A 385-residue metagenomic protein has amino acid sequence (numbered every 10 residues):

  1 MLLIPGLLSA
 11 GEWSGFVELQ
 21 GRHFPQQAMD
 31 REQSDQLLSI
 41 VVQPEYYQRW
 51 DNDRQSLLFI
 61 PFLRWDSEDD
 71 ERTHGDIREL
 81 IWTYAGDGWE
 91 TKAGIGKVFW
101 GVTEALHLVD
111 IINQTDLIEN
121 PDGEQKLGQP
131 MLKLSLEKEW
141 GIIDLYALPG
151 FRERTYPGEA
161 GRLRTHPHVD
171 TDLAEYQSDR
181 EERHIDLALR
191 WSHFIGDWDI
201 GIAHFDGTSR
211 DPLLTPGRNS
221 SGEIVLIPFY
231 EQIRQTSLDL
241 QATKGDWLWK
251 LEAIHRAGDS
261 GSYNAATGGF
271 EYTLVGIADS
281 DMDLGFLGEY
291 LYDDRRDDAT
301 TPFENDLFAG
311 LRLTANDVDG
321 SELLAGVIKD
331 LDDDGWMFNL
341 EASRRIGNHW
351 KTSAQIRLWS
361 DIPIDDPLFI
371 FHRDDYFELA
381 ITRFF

Functional and structural regions predicted by a protein language model:
G11, Y46-W50, T83-G86, I95 (+11 more regions): Residue-level signature of outer-membrane beta-barrel architecture
G15-V17, L57-P61, A93, L134 (+10 more regions): Membrane-embedded beta-strand positions of outer-membrane beta-barrel proteins
L19-Q27, S56-D66, R78, T115 (+4 more regions): Transmembrane beta-strand segments that form the barrel wall of outer-membrane beta-barrel proteins
S34-I40, T73-R78, K126-P130, E137 (+8 more regions): Residues that define the transmembrane beta-barrel architecture of outer-membrane proteins
Y47-L163, G196, D361: Outer membrane beta-barrel
N52-L57, G88-T91, W140-I143, D197-I200 (+4 more regions): Repeated loop/turn-to-beta-strand initiation elements of outer-membrane beta-barrel proteins
L134, F270, F371-F385: Outer-membrane beta-barrel "beta-signal"
K244-D330: Detector for outer-membrane/organellar transmembrane beta-barrel domains, recognizing the amphipathic beta-strand
